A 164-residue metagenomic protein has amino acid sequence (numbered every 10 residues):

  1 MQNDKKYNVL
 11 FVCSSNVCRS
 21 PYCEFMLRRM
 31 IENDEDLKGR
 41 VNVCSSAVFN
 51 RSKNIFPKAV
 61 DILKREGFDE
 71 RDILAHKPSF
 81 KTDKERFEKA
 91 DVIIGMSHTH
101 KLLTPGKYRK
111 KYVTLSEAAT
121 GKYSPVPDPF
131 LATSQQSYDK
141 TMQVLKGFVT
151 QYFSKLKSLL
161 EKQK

Functional and structural regions predicted by a protein language model:
Q2-K164: Short polar/charged helix/loop
